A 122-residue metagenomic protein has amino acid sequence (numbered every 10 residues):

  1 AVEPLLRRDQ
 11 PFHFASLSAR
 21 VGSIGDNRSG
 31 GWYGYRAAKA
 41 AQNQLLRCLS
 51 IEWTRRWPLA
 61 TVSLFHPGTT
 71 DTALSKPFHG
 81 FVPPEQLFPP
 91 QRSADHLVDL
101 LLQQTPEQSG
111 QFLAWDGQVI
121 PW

Functional and structural regions predicted by a protein language model:
E3-R56: Catalytic loop of short-chain dehydrogenase/reductase
A19-V21, L64-D71: PG/GG-rich flexible active-site loop of Rossmann-like NAD(P)H-dependent oxidoreductases, especially the SDR superfamily
G22-G25, G30-G34, G68, G80 (+2 more regions): Residue-identity detector for glycine
A40-C48, T69, R92, H96: Short amphipathic alpha-helical segments
L49-W53, T69, L101-Q104: Short leucine-rich amphipathic alpha-helical surface patches
A60, L64, T72, K76-W122: C-terminal helical subdomain
